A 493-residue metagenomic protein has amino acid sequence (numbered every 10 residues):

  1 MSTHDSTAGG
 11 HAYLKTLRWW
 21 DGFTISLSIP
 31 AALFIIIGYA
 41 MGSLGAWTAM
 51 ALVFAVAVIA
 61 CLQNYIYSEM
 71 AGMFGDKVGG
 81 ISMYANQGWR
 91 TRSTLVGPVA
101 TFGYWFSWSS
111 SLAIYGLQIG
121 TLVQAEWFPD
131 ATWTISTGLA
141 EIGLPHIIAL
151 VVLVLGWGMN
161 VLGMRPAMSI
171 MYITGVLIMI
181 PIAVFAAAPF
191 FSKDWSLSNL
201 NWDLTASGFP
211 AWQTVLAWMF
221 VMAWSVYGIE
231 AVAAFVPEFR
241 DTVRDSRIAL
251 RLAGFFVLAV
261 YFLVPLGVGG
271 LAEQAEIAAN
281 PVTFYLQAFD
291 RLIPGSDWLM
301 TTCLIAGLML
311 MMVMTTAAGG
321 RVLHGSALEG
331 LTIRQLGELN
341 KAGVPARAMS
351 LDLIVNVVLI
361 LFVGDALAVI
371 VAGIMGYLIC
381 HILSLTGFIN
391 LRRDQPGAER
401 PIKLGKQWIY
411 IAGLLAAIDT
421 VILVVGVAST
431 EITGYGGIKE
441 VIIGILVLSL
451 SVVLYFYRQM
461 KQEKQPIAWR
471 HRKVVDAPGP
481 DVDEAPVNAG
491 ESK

Functional and structural regions predicted by a protein language model:
M1-M50, F54, A60-S68, D76 (+3 more regions): Membrane-interface "cap" regions at the ends of multi-pass membrane proteins
A8, M50, A131-L144, Y172-T301: Helix-loop-helix junctions that connect adjacent transmembrane segments in multi-pass membrane transporters
L14-S26, R92-F106, I148-L150, G208-M222 (+4 more regions): Select transmembrane alpha-helical segments in multipass membrane proteins
Y39-M50, L117-I142, M164-G175, L299 (+4 more regions): Transmembrane helix-loop boundary segments of multi-pass membrane transporters
T48, A187, V371-A372, Y377 (+1 more regions): A generic transmembrane alpha-helix motif of multi-pass inner-membrane proteins
C61-L153, W157-G158, I305-G325, D365-I379: Hydrophobic transmembrane alpha-helices that form the core helical bundles of multi-pass secondary transporters
S82-T91, F128-D130, A249-T315, T332-A368: TM-loop-TM module centered on a large, flexible mid-protein loop between adjacent transmembrane helices in multi-pass
L144-W195, L250-G254, I370-L383, W408-A416 (+2 more regions): Membrane-interface loop-to-helix entry segments
